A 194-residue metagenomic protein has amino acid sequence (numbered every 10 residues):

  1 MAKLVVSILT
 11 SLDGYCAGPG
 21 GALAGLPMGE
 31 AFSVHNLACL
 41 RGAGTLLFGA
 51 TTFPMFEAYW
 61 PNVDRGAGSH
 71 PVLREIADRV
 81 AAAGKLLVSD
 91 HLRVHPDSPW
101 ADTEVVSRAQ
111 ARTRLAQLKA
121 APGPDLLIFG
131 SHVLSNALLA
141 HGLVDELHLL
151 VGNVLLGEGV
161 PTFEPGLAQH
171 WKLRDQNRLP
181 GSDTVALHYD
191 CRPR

Functional and structural regions predicted by a protein language model:
M1-R194: Enzymes that bind and transform nitrogen-containing heteroaromatic metabolites
